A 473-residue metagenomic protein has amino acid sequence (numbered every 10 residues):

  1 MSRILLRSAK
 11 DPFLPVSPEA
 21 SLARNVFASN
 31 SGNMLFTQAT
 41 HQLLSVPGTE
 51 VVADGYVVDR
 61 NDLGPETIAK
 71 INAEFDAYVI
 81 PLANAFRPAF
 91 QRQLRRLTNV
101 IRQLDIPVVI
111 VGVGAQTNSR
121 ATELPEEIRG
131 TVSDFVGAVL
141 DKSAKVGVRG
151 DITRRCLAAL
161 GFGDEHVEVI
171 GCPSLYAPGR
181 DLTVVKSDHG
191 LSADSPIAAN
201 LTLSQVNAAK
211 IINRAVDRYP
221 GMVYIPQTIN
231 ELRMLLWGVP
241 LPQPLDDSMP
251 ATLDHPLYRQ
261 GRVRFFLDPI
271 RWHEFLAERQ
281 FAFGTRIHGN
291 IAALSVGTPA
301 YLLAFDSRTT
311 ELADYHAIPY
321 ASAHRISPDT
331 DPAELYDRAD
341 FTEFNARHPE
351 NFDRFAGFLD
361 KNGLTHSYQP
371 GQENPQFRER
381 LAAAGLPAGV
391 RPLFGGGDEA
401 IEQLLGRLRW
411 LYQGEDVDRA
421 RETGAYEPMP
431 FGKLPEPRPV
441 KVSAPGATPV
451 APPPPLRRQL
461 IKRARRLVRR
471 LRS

Functional and structural regions predicted by a protein language model:
M1-R472: Active-site anion-handling motifs in enzyme catalytic cores
